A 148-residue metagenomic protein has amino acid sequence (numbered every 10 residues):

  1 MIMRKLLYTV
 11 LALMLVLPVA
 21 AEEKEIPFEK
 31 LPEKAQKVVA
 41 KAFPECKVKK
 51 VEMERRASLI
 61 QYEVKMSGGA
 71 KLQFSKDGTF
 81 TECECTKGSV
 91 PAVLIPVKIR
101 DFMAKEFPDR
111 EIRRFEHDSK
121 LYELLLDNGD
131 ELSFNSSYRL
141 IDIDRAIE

Functional and structural regions predicted by a protein language model:
R4-T9: Sec-dependent signal peptide recognition, specifically the positively charged N-region followed immediately by
A12-A20: Hydrophobic h-region of N-terminal signal peptides that target proteins for export in Gram-negative bacteria
E22-E148: Interaction-mediating elements
